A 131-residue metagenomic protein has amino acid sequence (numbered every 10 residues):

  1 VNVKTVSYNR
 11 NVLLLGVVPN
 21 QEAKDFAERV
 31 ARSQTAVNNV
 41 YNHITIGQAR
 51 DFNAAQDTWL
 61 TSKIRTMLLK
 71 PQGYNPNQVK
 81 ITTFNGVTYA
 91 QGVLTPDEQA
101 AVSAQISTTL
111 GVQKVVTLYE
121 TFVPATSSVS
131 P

Functional and structural regions predicted by a protein language model:
V1-P131: N-terminal targeting leaders
